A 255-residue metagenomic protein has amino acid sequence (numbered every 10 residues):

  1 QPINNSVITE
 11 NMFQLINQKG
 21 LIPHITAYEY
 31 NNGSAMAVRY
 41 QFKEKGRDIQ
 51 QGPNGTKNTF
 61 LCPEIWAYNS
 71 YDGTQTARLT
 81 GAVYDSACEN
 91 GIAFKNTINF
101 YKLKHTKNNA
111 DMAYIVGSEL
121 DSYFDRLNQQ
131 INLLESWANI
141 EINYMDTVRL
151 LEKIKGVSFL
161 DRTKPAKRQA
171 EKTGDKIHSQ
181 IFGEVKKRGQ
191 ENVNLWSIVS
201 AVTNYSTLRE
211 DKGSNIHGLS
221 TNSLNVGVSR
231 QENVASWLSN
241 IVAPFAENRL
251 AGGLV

Functional and structural regions predicted by a protein language model:
Q1-N11: Feature for intrinsically disordered/low-complexity regulatory segments and propeptides
N17-E44: A short acidic/basic microdomain associated with nuclease active sites
Y28, K43-V255: Intrinsically disordered, low-complexity regions enriched in serine/threonine
